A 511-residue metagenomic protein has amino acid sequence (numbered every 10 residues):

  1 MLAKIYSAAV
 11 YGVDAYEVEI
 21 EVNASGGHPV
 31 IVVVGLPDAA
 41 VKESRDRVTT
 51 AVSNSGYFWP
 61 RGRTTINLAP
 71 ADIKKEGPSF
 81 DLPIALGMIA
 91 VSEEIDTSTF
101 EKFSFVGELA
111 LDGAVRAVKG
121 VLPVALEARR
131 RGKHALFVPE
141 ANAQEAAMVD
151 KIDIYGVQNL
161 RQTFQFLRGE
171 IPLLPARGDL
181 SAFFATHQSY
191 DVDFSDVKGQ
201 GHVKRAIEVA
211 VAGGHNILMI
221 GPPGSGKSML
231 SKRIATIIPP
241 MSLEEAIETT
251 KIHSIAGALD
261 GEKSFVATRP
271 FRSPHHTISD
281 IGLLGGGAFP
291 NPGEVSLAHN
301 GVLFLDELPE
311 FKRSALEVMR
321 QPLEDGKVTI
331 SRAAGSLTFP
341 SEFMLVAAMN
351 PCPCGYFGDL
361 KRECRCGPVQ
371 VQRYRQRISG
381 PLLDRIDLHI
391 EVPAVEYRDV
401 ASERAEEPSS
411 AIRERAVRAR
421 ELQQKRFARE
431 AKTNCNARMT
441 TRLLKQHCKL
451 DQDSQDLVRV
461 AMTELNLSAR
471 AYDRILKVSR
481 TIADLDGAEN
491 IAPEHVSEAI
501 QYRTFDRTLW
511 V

Functional and structural regions predicted by a protein language model:
M1-L218, P222-S225, S331, A471-Y472 (+2 more regions): Peripheral, non-AAA+ core regions of ATP-driven protein-machinery
V18-A24, L283, D387-I390: Short beta-strand elements
A40-R45, F58-P60, N67-G77, F289-P290 (+1 more regions): Basic, amphipathic alpha-helical bundle interface domains used for macromolecular binding and assembly
W59-G62, T99-F100, G132, D150 (+9 more regions): Short loop/turn elements that form and flank the Walker-type P-loop nucleotide-binding site in RecA-like NTPase cores
E208, S264-F265, R269-P270, D280-L303 (+1 more regions): Conserved alpha-helical scaffold flanking the Walker A/P-loop in AAA+ ATPase domains
M219-D260: Walker A/P-loop
E245-S279, G286-G287, N434-R442, A469 (+1 more regions): Conserved inter-motif catalytic segment of the P-loop NTP-binding fold
N300, D306-E307, V318: Walker B catalytic acidic pair
